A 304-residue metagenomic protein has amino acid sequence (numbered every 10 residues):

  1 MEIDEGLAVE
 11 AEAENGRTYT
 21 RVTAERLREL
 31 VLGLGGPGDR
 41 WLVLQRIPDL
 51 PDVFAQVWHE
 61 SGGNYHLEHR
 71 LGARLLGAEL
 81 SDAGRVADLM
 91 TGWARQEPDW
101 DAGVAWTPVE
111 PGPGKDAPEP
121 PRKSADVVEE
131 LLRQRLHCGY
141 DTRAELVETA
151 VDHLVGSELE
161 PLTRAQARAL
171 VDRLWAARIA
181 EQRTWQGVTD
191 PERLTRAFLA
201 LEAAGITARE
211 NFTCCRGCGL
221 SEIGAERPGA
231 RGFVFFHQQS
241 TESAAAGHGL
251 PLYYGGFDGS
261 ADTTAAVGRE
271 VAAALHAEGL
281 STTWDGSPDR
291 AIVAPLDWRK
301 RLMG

Functional and structural regions predicted by a protein language model:
M1-P48: Negatively charged, low-complexity tracts enriched in Asp/Glu with abundant Ser/Thr
I3-E10, N15, W58, A78-D101 (+3 more regions): Intrinsic disorder/low-complexity detector
R26-R28, D190-T195, T264-V271: Well-ordered, non-membrane alpha-helical segments in soluble/globular domains
G36-D39, S61-Y65, A203-T207, A272-D285: Structural alpha-beta junctions
P51-D82, D88, V234-A265, R269: Intrinsically disordered, low-complexity regulatory segments enriched in Ser/Thr/Pro and charged residues
H69, G77-W106, D262-P295: Short, compact, well-ordered microdomains
E210-L250: An N-terminal amphipathic alpha-helical segment
P228-V234, A294-G304: Short, structured secondary-structure boundary patches
